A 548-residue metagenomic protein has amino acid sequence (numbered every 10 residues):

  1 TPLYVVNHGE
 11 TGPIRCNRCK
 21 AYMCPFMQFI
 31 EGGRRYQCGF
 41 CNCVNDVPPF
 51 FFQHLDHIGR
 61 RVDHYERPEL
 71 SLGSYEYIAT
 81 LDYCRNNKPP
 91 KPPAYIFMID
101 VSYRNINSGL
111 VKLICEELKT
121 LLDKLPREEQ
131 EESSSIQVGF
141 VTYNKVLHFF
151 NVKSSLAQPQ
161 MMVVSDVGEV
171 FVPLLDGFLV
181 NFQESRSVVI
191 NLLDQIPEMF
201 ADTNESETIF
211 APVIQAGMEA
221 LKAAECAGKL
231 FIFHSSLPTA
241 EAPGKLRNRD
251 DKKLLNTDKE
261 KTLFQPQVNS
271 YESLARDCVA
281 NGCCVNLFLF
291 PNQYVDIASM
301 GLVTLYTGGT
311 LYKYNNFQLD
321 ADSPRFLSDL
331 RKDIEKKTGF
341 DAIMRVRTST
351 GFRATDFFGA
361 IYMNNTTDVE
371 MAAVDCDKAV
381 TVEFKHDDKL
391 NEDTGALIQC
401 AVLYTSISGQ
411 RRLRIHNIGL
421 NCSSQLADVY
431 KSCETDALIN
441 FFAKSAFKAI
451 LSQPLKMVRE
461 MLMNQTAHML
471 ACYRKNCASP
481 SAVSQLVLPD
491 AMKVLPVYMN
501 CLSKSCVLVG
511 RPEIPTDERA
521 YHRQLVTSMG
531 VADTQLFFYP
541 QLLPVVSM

Functional and structural regions predicted by a protein language model:
T1-M548: Extended acidic, low-complexity intrinsically disordered regions
